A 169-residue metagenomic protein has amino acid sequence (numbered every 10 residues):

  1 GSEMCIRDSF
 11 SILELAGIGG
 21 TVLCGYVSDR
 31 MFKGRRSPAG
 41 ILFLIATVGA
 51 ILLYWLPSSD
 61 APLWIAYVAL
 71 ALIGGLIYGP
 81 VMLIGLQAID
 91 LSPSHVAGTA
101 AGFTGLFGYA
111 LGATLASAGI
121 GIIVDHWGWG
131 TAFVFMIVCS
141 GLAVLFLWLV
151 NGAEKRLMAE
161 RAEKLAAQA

Functional and structural regions predicted by a protein language model:
G1-I6: Short, small-residue-biased leader/transition segments that mark boundaries at the very start of proteins
T21-G34, V124: Helix-to-loop junctions at the C-terminal end of transmembrane segments in multipass secondary transporters
R30-L44: Cytoplasmic membrane-interface "Motif A"-like loop-to-helix N-cap segments of 12-TM Major Facilitator Superfamily
K33, A88-G98: Paired intracellular helix-loop junctions of major facilitator superfamily
R35-P38, G119-S140: A membrane-interface helix-boundary motif in multi-pass transporters
I45-S59: C-terminal ends and interior cores of transmembrane alpha-helices in multi-pass membrane transporters/permeases
Y54-S58, W129, V134-A169: Multi-pass alpha-helical transporter architecture, strongest for 12-TM Major Facilitator/SLC carriers used
S94-H126: A late C-terminal transmembrane helix in Major Facilitator Superfamily
